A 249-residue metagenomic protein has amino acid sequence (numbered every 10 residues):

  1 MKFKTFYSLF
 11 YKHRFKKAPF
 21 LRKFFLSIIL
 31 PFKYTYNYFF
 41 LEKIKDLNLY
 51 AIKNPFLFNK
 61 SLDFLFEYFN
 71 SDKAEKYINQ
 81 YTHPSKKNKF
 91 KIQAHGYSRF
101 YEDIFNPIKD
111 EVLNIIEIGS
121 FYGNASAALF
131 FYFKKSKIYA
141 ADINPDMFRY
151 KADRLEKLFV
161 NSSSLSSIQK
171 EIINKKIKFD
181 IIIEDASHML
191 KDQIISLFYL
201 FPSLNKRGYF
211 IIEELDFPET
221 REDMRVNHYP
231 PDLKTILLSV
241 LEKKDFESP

Functional and structural regions predicted by a protein language model:
M1-I181, S187-I212, D216-P249: A short alpha-helical cap/connector motif
